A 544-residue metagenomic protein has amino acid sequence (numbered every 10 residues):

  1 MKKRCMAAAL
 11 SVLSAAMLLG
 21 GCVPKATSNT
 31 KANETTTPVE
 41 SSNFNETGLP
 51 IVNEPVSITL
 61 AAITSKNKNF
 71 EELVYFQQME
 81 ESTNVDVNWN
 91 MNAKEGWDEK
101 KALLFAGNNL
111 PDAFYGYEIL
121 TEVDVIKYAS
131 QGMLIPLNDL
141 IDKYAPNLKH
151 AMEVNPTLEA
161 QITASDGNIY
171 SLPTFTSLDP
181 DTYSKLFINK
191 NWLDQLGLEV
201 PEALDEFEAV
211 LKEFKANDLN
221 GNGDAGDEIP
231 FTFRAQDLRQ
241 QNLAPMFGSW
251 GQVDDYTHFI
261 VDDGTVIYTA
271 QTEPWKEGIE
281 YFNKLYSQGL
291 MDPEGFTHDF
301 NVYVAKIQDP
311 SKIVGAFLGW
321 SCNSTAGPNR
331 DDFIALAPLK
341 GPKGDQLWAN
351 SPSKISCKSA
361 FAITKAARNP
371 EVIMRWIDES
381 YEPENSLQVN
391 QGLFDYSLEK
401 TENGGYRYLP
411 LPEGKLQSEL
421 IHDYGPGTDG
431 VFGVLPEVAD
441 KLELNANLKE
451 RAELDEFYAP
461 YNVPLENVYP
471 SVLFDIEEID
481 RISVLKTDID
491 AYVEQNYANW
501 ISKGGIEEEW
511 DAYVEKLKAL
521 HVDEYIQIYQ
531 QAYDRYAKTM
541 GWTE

Functional and structural regions predicted by a protein language model:
M1-A9: Bacterial N-terminal signal peptides that target proteins for export
A7-A8, C22-E206, N242-P245, G251-V261 (+2 more regions): Conserved N-terminal structural module of periplasmic/extracytoplasmic solute-binding proteins
M17-G21: C-terminal motif of bacterial Sec signal peptides marking the signal peptidase cleavage site
S42-E46, G96-L103, L120-V123, N155-L158 (+5 more regions): Short alpha-helical segments and helix-capping/turn motifs at coil-helix boundaries
E54-I58, T83-N88, N108-D112, G132-I135 (+6 more regions): Loop/turn elements at helix/coil->beta-strand transitions in domains of secreted/extracellular proteins
I63, E379-N499, G504: Conserved small-residue motifs centered on glycine
I126, R234-T257, F282-P436: Extracytoplasmic/periplasmic substrate-binding proteins
N138, S165-Q241, I260-Q308, F361-V372 (+4 more regions): Helix-loop-helix "hinge/cap" segment bordering the ligand-binding cleft or interdomain interface
